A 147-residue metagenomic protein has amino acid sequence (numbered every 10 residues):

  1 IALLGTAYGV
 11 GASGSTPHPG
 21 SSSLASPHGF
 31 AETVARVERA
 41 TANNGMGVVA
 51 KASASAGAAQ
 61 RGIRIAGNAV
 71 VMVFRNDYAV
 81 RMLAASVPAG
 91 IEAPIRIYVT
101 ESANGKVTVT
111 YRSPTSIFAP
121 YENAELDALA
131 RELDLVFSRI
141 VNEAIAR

Functional and structural regions predicted by a protein language model:
I1-A7: Bacterial N-terminal signal peptides
A7-G45, N142: Terminal, regulation- and interaction-focused segments at domain boundaries
L24-E32, V49, A124-R131: Soluble non-cytosolic domains of exported or imported proteins
E38, A42-I95, V99, P114: Compact, glycine-rich, soluble single-domain proteins
I97-N123: Beta-strand/loop substructures that line and gate deep hydrophobic ligand-binding cavities in soluble
T115-R147: C-terminal partner/receptor-binding element of secreted or periplasmic proteins
